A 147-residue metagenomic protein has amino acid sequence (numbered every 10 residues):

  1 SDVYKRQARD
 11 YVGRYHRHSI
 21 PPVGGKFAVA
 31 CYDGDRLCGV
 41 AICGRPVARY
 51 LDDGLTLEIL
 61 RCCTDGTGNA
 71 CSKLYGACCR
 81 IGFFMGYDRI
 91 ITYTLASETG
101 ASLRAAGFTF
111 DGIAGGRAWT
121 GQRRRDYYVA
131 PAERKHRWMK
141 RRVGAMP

Functional and structural regions predicted by a protein language model:
V3-Y4: Short, small-residue-biased leader/transition segments that mark boundaries at the very start of proteins
I20-G34: A short helix-loop-beta-strand connector motif used in the catalytic cores of GNAT acetyltransferases and, in some
A30, D35-V47, E58: Conserved beta-strand in the GNAT
L51-G66, Y93: Conserved acetyl-CoA binding element of GNAT-fold acetyltransferases
T67-G82: Conserved acetyl-CoA-binding loop-helix of GNAT-fold acetyltransferases
G82-A96: Conserved GNAT acetyl-CoA-binding A-motif
A96-A114: Conserved active-site alpha-helix within GNAT-family acetyltransferase domains
T109-R125: Conserved catalytic-core motifs of GNAT/GCN5-like acyltransferases
